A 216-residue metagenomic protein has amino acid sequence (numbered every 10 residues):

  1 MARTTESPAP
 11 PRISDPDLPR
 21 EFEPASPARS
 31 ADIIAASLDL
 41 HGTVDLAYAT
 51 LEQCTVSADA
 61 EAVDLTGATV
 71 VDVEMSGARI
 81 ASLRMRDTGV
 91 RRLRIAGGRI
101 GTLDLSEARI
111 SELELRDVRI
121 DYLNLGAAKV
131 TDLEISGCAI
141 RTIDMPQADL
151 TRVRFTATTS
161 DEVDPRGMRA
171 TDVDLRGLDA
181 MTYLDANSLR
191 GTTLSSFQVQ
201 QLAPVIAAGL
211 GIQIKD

Functional and structural regions predicted by a protein language model:
A2-D216: Tandem repeat scaffolds
